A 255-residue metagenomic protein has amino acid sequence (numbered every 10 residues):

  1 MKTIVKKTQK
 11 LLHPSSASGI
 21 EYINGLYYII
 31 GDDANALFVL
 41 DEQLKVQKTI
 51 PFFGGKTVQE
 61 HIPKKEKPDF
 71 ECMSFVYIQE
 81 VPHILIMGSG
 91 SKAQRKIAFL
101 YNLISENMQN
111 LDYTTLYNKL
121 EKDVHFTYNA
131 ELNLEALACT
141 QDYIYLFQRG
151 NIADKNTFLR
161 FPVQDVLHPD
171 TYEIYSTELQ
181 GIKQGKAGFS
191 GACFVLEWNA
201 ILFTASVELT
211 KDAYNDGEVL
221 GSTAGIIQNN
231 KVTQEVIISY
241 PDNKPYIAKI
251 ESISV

Functional and structural regions predicted by a protein language model:
K6-K10, K48-E66, Q109-A130, L167-K186 (+1 more regions): Surface-exposed loop and turn segments in beta-propeller and other repeat-based domains that flank or scaffold
K7-N35, N133-E135, Y145-R149, T204-V207 (+1 more regions): Beta-strand-rich domains and repeat architectures in extracellular enzymes and scaffolds, especially beta-propellers
S16-I23, K64-E80, Y128-Y145, G188-E197 (+1 more regions): Structural signature of eukaryotic scaffold interfaces centered on beta-propeller domains
I23-I78: Glycine/small-residue-rich interface belts in oligomeric ring/scaffold proteins and their assembly partners
A34-L37, G90-Q94, N151-D154, E208-D212: Short glycine/acidic-enriched loop and turn motifs that connect beta-strands
E42-K45, R95-N107, K155-H168, N215-K231: Beta-propeller blade signature
H83-I144: Hydrophobic alpha-helical segments and helix pairs
Q184-T233: Loop/turn-rich, solvent-exposed surfaces of beta-rich toroidal or solenoidal domains
